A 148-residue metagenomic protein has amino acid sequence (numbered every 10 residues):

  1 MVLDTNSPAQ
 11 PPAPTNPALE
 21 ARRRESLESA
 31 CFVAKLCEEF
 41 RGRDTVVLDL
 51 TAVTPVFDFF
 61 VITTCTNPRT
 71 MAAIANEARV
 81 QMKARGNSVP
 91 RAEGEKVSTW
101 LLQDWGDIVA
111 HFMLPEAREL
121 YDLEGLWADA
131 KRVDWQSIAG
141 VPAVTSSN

Functional and structural regions predicted by a protein language model:
M1-A52, T66-A73, V80, R85 (+3 more regions): Long, contiguous binding/interaction regions
P55: Catalytic core of nucleotidyl cyclases, primarily class III adenylyl/guanylyl cyclases
D58-C65: Short glycine-rich or small-residue beta-strand-to-loop segments that form or flank ligand, phosphate, metal/Fe-S
S88: Basic, polyanion-binding surface patches
Q103-W105: Active-site beta-strand termini and strand-to-loop segments that position acidic
I108: Active-site beta-strand-loop-beta-strand hairpin of nuclease catalytic cores that positions key catalytic residues
